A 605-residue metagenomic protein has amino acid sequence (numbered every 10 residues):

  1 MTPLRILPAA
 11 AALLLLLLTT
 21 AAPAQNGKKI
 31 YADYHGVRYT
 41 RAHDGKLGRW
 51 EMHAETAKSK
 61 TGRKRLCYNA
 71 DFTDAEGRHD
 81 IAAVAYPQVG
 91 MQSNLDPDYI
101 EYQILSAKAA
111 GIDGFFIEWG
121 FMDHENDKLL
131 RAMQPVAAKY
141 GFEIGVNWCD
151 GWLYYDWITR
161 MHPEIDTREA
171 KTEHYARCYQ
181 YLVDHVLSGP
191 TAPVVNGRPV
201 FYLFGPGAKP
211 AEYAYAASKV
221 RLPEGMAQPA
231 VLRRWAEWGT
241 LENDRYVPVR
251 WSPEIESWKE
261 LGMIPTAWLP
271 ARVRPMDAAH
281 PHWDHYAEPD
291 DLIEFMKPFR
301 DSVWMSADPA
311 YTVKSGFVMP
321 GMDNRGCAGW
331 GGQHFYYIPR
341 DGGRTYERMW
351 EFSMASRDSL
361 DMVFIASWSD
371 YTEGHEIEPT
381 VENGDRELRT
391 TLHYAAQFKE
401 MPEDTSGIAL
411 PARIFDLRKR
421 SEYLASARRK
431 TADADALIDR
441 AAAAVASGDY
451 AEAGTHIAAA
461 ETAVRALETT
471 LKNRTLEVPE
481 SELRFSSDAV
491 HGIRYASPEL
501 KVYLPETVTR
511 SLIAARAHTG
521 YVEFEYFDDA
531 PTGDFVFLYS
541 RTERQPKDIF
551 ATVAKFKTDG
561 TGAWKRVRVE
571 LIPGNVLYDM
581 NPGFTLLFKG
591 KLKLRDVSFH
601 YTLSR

Functional and structural regions predicted by a protein language model:
P8-L18: Bacterial N-terminal signal peptides
Q25-K472, E570-G574, L587-L594: Glycan-processing catalytic domains of CAZymes
T469-R516, A530, R544-P546: Glycan-recognition and processing domains
A514-E523, D579: Extended extracellular/luminal ectodomain segments enriched in beta-structured repeat modules
E523-P531, I572-G574: Solvent-exposed strand-to-loop "edge" motifs in beta-rich extracellular domains
A530-T542, M580-P582: Beta-strand acidic-aromatic groove motif in beta-rich domains, primarily in extracellular
R544-Y578: Extracellular carbohydrate recognition and processing domains and analogous Trp-centered ligand-binding platforms
K589-R605: Exposed low-complexity, polar/acidic, P/S/T/G-rich flexible segments that act as propeptides, protease-susceptible
